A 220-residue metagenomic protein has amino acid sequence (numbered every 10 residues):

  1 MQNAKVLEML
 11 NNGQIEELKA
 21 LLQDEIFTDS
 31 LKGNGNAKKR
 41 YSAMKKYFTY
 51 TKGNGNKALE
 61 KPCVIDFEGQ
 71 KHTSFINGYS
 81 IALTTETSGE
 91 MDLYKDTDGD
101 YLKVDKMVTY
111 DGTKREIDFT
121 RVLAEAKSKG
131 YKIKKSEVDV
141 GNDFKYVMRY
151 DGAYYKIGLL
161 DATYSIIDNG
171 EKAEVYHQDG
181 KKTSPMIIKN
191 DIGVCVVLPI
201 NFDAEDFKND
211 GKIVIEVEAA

Functional and structural regions predicted by a protein language model:
A4-K5, I76-I81, T85-A220: C-terminal functional regions that serve as terminal interaction/effector modules
L7, N11-L83: Intrinsically disordered, low-complexity linker/loop segments enriched in Gly/Pro and charged/polar residues
